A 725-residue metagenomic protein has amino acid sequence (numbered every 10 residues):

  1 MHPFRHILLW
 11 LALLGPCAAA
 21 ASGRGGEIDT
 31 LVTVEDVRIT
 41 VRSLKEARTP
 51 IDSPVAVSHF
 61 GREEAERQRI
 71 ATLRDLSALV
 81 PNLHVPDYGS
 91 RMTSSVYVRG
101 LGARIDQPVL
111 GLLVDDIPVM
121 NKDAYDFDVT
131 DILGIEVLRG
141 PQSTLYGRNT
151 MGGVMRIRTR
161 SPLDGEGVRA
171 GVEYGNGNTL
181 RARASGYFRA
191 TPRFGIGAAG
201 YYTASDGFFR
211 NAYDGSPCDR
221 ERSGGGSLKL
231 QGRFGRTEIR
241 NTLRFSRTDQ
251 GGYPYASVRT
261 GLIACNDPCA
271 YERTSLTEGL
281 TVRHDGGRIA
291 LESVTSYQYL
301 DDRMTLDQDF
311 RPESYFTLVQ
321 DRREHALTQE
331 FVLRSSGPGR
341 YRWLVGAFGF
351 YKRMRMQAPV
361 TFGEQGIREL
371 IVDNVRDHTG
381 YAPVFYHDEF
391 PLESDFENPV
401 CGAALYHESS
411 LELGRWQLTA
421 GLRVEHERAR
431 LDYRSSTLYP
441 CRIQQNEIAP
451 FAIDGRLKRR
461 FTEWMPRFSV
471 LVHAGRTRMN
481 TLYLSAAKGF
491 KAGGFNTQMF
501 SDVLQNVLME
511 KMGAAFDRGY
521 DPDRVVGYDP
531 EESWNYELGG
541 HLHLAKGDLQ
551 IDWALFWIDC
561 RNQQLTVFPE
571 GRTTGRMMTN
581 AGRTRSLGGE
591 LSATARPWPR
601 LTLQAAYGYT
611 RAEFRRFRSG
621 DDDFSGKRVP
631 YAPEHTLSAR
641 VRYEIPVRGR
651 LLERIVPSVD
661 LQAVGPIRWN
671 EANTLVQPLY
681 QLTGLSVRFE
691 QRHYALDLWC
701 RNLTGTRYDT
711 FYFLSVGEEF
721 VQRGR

Functional and structural regions predicted by a protein language model:
S22-E66: Short, acidic, small-residue-rich periplasmic hinge/interaction motif at the N-terminus of Gram-negative outer-membrane
R42, R74-I117: Extracytoplasmic beta-strand/coil segments of soluble accessory domains associated with Gram-negative outer-membrane
L73-L76, S95-G100, L113, V137 (+3 more regions): N-terminal periplasmic accessory domains that precede and gate Gram-negative outer-membrane beta-barrel machines
D115-P141: Short acidic/polar hinge/loop motifs at secondary-structure boundaries that mediate gating or recognition
G167-R169, Y174-S205, F209, Y213-Q250 (+7 more regions): Transmembrane beta-barrel wall of Gram-negative outer-membrane proteins
T281-L306, T481-A487, L504, L508-N580 (+2 more regions): Membrane-embedded beta-barrel scaffold of Gram-negative outer-membrane proteins
L344, E412-L418, H426-E427, Q550-C560 (+1 more regions): Gram-negative outer-membrane beta-barrel transporters
F490, R600, Q662-N670, R688-R725: C-terminal beta-signal and adjacent terminal beta-strands/loops of Gram-negative outer-membrane beta-barrel proteins
